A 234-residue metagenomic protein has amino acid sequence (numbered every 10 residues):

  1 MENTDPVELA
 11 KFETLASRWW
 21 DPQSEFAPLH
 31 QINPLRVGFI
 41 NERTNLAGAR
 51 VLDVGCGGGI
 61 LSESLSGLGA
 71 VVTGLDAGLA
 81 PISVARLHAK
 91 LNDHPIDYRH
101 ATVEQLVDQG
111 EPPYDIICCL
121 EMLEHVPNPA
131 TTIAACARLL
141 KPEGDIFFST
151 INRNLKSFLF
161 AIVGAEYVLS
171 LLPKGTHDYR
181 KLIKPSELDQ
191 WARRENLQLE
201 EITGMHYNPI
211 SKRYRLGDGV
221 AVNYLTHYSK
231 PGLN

Functional and structural regions predicted by a protein language model:
M1-W20: N-terminal, positively charged/glycine-rich alpha-helical extensions of SAM-dependent methyltransferases
D21-I40: Conserved SAM-binding loop and adjacent beta-strand
V37-T44, A49-L155, T226-Y228: Conserved SAM-binding loop
F147-L169: Conserved class I S-adenosyl-L-methionine
S170-E187: Acceptor-substrate binding/catalytic loop of class I
D189-E195: Substrate-binding/catalytic lobe of Class I Rossmann-like enzymes that use SAM or dcSAM, i.e., the mid-to-C-terminal
L197-N208: Conserved S-adenosyl-L-methionine
R213-N234: Core SAM-dependent methyltransferase catalytic element
